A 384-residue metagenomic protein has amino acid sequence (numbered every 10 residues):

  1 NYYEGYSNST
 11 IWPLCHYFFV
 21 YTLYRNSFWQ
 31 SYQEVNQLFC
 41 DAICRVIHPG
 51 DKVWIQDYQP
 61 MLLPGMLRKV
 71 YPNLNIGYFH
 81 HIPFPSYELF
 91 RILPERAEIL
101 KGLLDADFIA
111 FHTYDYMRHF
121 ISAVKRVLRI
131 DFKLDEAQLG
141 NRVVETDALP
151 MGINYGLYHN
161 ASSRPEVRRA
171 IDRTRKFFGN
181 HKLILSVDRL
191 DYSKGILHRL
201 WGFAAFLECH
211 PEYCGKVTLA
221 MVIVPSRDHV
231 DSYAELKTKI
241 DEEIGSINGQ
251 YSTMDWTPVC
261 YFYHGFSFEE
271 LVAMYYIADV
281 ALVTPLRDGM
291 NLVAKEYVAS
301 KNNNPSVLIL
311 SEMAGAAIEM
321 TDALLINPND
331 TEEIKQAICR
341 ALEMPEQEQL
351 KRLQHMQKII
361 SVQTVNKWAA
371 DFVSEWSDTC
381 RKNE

Functional and structural regions predicted by a protein language model:
N1-E384: Catalytic cores of carbohydrate-active enzymes across secretory and cytosolic contexts
